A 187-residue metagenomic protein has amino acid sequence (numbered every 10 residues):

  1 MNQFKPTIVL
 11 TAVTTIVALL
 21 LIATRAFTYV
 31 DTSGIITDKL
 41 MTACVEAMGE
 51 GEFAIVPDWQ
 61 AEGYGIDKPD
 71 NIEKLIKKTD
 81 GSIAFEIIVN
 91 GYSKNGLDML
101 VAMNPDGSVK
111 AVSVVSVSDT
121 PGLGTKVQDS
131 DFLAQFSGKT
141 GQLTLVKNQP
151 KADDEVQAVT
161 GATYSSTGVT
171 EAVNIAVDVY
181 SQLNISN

Functional and structural regions predicted by a protein language model:
N2-N187: Flexible, solvent-exposed loop/hinge segments and secondary-structure transition points
